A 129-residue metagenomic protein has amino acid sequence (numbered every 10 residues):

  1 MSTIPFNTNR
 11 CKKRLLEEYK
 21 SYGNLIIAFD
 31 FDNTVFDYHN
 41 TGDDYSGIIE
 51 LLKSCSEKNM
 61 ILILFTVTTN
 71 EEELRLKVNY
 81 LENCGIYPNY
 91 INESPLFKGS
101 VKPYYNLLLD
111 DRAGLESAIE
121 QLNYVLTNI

Functional and structural regions predicted by a protein language model:
M1-I129: HAD-like aspartate-dependent phosphatase fold
